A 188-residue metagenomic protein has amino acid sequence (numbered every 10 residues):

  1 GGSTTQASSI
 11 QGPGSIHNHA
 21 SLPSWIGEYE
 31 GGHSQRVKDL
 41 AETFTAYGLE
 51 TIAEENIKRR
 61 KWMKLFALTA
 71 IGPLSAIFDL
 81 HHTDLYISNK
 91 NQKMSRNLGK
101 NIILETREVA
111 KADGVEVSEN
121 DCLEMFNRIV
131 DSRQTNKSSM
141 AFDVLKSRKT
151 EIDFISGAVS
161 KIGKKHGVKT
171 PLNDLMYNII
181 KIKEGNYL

Functional and structural regions predicted by a protein language model:
G1-K64: Rossmann-fold dinucleotide-binding core
G2-T5, I16, S24, F66-L74 (+5 more regions): Long, contiguous hydrophobic alpha-helical segments, chiefly transmembrane helices and signal peptides
S15-G27, F78-S88, N136-K146: Helix-loop-beta segment of a Rossmann-like dinucleotide-binding subdomain
N18, G31, A76, E151 (+1 more regions): Short, electropositive, low-hydrophobicity segments enriched in small/polar residues
A46, L98-L188: NAD(P)-dependent Rossmann-like dehydrogenase/reductase catalytic/cofactor-binding core
K58-L85, M94-R107, Q134-T135: Active-site-proximal catalytic alpha-helix in oxidoreductases
